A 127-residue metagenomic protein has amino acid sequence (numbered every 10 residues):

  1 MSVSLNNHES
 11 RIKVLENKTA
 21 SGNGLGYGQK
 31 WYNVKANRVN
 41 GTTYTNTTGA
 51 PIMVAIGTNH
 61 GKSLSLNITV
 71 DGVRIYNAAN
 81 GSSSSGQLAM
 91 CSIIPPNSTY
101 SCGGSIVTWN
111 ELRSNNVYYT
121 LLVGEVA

Functional and structural regions predicted by a protein language model:
V3-N40, V123-E125: Glycine-rich, low-complexity segments
S10, H60-S63, S105: Trimeric beta-solenoid/beta-helix "fiber body" segments of extracellular/virion adhesins and depolymerases
N23-V70: Beta-rich globular "head" domains
N33-A36, I106-A127: C-terminal interaction-tip segments
A36-Y44, Y76-I93: Short, solvent-exposed S/T- and G/P-enriched segments that are highly enriched in secreted/extracellular and lumenal
N59-Q87: Terminal beta-strand-rich extracellular "head" domains that mediate receptor/glycan or other ligand binding
I93-S105: Noncatalytic modules at the cell exterior or secretory-pathway interfaces, chiefly beta-strand-rich lectin/adhesion
